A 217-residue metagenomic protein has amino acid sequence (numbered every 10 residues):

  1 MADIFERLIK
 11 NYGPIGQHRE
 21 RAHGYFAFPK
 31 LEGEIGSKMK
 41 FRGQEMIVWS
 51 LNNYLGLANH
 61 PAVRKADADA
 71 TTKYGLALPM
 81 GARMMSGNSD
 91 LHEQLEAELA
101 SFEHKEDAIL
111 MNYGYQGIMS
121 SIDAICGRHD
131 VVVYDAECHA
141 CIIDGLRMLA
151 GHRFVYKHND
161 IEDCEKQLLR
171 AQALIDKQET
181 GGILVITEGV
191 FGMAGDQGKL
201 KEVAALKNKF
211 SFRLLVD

Functional and structural regions predicted by a protein language model:
K10-L78, F212: N-terminal "arm"/small-domain region of PLP-dependent enzymes with the aminotransferase-like
G56-L57, M84-N88, A140, I161-E162 (+1 more regions): Short, small-residue-enriched loops and turns at beta-alpha junctions that line or gate enzyme active sites
K65-Y113: Conserved N-terminal alpha-helix of the aminotransferase class I/II PLP-enzyme fold
L110, Y115-S121, C141-I142, M193: Short glycine/serine/threonine-rich phosphate/pyrophosphate-binding segments that cradle anionic phosphate groups
I122-A140: Conserved PLP-anchoring active-site segment centered on the Schiff-base-forming lysine
R128, M148-A150, F210: Short, structured coil segments at secondary-structure junctions
F154, N159-L215: Active-site phosphate-binding strand-loop segment of PLP-dependent enzymes
